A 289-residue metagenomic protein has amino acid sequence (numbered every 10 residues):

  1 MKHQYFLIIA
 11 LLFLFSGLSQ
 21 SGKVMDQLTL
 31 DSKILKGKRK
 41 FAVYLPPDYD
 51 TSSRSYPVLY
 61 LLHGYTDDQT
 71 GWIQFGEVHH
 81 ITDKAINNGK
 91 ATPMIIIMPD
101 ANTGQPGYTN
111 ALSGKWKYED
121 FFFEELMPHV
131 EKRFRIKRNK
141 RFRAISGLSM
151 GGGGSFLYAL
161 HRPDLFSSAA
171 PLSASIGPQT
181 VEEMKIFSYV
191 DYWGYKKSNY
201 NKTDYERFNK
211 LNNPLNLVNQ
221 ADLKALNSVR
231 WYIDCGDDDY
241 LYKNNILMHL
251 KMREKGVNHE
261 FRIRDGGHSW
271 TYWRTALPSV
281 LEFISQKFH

Functional and structural regions predicted by a protein language model:
M1-F6: Positively charged n-region of N-terminal signal peptides that target proteins for export
I8-A10, L45: A periodicity- and composition-biased signal for non-globular, repetitive helical segments
A10-S19: Hydrophobic h-region of N-terminal signal peptides that target proteins for export in Gram-negative bacteria
Q20-H289: Non-catalytic cap/lid and distal C-terminal segments of serine-dependent acyl enzymes
